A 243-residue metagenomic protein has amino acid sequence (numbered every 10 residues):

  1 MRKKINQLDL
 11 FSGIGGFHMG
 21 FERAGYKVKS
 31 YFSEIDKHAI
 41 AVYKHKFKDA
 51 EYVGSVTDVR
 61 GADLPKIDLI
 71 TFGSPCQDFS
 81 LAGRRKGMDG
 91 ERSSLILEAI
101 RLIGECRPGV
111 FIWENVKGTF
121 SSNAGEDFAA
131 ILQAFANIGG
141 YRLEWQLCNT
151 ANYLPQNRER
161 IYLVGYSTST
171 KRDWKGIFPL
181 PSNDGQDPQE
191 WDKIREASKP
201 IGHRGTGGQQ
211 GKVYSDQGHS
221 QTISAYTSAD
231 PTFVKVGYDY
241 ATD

Functional and structural regions predicted by a protein language model:
K4, V28-K29, I67, P108: Local beta-strand N-terminus motif with an aromatic residue
I5-D58: SAM cofactor-binding core of SAM-dependent methyltransferases, primarily the Rossmann-like beta-alpha-beta module
L8, S33, G54, F72 (+2 more regions): Active-site flanking residues adjacent to catalytic metal/cofactor-binding acidic residues
S12-G13, F72-C76: Glycine-rich His-Gly loop
V59-L69, C76-D243: Class I S-adenosyl-L-methionine
